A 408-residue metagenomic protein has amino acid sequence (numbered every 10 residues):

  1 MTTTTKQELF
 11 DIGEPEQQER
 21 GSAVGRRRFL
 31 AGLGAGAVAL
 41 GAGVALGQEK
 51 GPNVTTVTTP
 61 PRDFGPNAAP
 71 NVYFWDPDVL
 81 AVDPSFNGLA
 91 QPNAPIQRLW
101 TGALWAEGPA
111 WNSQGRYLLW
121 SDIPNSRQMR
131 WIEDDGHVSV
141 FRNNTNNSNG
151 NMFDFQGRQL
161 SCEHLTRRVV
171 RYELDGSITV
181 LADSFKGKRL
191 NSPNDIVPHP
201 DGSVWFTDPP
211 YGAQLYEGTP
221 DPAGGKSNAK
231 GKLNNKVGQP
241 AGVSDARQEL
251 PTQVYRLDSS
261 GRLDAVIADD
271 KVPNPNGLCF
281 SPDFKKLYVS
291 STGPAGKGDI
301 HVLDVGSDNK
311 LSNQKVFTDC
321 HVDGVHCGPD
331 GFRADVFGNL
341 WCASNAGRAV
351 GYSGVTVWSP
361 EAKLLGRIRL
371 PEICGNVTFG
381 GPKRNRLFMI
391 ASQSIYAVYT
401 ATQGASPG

Functional and structural regions predicted by a protein language model:
M1-V24, V38: N-terminal secretory signal peptides
T3-K6, R27, Y73-D76, L80: Low-complexity, intrinsically disordered regions enriched in charged/polar residues
G25-A37: N-terminal export leaders
G34, Q48-G408: Sequence-structural signature of mature extracellular/luminal beta-sheet repeat domains, prominently beta-propellers
